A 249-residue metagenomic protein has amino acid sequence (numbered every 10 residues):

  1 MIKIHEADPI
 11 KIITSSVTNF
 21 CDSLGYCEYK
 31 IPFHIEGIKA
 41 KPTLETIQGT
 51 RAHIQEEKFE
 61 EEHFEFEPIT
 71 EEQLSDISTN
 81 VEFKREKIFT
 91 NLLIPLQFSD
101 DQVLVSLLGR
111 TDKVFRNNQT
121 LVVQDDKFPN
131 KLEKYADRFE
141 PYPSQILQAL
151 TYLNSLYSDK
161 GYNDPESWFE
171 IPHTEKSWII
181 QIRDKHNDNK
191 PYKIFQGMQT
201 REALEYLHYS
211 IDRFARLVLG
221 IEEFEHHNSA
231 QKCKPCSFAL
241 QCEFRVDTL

Functional and structural regions predicted by a protein language model:
M1-D8, Q199-A230: Short, charged low-complexity linear segments at domain edges
M1-Q119: Metal-dependent nuclease catalytic cores that hydrolyze phosphodiester bonds in DNA/RNA, characterized by
T18-F33, L217-L249: Cysteine-cluster motifs in flexible loop/terminal segments that predominantly coordinate metals
A40-R51, E67-S75, P165-K185, L249: Short alpha-helical "patches" and their helix-cap loops
K58, N130, H186, A239-C242: Short loop/turn segments at secondary-structure transitions that flank enzyme active sites
F59, H63, L156-D159, N163 (+1 more regions): Solvent-exposed amphipathic alpha-helical surface segments
F83-R213: Mg2+/Mn2+-dependent nuclease catalytic core
